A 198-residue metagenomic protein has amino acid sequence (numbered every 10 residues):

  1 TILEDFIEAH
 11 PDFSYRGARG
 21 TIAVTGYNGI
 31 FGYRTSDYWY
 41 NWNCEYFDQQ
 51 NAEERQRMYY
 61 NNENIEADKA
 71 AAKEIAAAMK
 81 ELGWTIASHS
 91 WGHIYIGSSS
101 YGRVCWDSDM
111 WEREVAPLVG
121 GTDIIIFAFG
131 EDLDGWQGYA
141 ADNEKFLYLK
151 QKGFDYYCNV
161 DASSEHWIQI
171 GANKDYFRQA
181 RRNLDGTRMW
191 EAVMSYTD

Functional and structural regions predicted by a protein language model:
T1-D134, S163: Metal-dependent polysaccharide deacetylase catalytic core of the NodB/CE4 family, i.e., the active-site-bearing domain
G97-D198: C-terminal active-site subregion of NodB/CE4 polysaccharide deacetylases
